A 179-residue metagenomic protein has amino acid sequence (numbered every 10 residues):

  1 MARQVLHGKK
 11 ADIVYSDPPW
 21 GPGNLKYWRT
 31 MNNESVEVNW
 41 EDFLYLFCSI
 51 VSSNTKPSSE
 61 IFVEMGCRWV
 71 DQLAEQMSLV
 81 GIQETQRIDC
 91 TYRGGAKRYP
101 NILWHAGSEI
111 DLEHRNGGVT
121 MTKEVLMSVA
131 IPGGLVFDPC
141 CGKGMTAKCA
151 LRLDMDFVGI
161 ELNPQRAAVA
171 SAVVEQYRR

Functional and structural regions predicted by a protein language model:
M1-R179: Class I S-adenosyl-L-methionine-dependent methyltransferase catalytic core
